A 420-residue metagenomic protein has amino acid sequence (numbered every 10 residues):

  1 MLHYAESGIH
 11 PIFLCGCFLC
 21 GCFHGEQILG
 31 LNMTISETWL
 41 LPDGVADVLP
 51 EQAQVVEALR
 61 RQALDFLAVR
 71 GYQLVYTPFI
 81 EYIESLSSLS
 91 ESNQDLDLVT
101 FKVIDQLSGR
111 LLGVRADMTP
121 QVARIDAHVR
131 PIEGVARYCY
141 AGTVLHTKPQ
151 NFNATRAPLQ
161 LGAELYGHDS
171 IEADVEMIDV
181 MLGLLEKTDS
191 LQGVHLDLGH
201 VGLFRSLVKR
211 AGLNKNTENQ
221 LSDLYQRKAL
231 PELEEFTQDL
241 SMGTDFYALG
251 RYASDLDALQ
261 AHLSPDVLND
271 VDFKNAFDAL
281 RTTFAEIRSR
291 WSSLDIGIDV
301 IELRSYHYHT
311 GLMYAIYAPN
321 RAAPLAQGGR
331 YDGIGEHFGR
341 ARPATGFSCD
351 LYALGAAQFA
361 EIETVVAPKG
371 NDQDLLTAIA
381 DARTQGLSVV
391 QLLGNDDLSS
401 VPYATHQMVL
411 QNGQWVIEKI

Functional and structural regions predicted by a protein language model:
C15-C22: Cysteine-centered motifs
C22-N32: Short, Lys/Arg-enriched N-terminal segments with co-localized hydrophobic residues within the first ~10-30 amino acids
N32-P120, V175: TRNA-binding/sensing appendages of the translation machinery
V55-R70, Y82, T119-I132, Y138-L191 (+1 more regions): Positively charged, Gly/Ser-enriched RNA/tRNA-binding surfaces
F79-D97, G199-K209, E302-G311: Beta-rich nucleic-acid/ligand-interaction surfaces
L96-Q106, L213-L233: Acidic, His- and aromatic-enriched active-site or binding-groove loops in soluble protein domains that engage sugars
Q192-L203, L221, G297-L303: Short, surface-exposed recognition loops or helix-turn segments adjacent to catalytic cores
